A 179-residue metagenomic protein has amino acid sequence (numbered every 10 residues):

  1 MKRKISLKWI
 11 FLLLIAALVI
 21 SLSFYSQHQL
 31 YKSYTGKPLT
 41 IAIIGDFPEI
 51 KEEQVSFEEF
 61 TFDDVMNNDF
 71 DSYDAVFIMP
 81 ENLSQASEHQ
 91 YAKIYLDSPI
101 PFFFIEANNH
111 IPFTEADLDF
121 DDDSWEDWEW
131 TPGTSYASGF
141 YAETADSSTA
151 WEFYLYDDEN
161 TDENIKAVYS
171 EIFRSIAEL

Functional and structural regions predicted by a protein language model:
M1-A16, S23-S26: N-terminal Sec-pathway targeting helices
I20-P38: Sec-dependent signal peptide cleavage junction
T40-Y73: A short, well-structured beta->alpha microelement
I43-F47, I78-N82, I105-A107, D157-E159: Structural motif
D69-S84: Short, well-ordered secondary-structure micro-motifs within conserved domains or adaptor modules
Q85-H110: A short, gly/pro- and small-residue-rich
H110-P132: Glycine-rich, charge-decorated loop segments at or immediately adjacent to ligand/cofactor-binding or catalytic sites
G133-L179: C-terminal partner/receptor-binding element of secreted or periplasmic proteins
